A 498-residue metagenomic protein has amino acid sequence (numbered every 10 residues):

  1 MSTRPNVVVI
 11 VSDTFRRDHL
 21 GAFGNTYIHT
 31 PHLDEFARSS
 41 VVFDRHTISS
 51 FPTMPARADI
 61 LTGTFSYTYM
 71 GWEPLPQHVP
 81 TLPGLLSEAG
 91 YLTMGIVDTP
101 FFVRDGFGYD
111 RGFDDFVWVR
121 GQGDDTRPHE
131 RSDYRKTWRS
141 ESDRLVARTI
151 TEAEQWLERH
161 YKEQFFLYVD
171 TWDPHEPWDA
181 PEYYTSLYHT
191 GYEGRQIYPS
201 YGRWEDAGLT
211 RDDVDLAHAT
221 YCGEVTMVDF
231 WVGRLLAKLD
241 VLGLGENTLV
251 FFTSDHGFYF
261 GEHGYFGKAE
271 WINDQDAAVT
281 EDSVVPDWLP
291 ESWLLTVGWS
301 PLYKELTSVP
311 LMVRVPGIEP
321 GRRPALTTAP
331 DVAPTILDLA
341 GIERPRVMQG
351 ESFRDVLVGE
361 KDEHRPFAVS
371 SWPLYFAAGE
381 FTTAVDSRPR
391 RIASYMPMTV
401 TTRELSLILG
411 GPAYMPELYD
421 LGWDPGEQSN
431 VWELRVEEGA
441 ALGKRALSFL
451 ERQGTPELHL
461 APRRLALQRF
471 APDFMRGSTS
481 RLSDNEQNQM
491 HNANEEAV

Functional and structural regions predicted by a protein language model:
M1-V498: Catalytic domains that recognize anionic headgroups
